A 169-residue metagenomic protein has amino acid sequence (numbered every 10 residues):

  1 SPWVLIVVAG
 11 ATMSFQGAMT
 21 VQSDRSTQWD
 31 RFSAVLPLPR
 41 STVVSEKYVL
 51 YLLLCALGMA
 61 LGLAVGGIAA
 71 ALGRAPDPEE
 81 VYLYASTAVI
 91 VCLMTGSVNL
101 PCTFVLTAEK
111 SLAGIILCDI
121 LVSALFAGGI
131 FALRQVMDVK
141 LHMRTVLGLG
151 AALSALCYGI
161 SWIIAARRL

Functional and structural regions predicted by a protein language model:
S1-Q28, S45-L169: Hydrophobic alpha-helical transmembrane segments of membrane proteins
A34-R40: Short helix-to-coil transition segments within interhelical loops that connect adjacent transmembrane helices
